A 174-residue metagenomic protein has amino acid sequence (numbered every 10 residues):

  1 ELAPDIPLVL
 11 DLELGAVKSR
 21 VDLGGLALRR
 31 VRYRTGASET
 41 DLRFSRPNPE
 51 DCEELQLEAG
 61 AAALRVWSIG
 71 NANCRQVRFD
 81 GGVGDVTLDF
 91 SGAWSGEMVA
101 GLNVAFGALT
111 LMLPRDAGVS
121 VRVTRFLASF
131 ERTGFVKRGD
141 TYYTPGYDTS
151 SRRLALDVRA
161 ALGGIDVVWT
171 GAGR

Functional and structural regions predicted by a protein language model:
E1, R32, T40-R174: Short, surface-exposed interaction patches in beta-rich subdomains that mediate adhesion/assembly near membranes
I6-L8: Pepsin/retropepsin-fold aspartyl endopeptidases
L10-L14, V21, G101-V104, L111: A structural feature that tracks compact, well-ordered secondary-structure segments with a strong bias toward
D11-D51: Right-handed parallel beta-helix
